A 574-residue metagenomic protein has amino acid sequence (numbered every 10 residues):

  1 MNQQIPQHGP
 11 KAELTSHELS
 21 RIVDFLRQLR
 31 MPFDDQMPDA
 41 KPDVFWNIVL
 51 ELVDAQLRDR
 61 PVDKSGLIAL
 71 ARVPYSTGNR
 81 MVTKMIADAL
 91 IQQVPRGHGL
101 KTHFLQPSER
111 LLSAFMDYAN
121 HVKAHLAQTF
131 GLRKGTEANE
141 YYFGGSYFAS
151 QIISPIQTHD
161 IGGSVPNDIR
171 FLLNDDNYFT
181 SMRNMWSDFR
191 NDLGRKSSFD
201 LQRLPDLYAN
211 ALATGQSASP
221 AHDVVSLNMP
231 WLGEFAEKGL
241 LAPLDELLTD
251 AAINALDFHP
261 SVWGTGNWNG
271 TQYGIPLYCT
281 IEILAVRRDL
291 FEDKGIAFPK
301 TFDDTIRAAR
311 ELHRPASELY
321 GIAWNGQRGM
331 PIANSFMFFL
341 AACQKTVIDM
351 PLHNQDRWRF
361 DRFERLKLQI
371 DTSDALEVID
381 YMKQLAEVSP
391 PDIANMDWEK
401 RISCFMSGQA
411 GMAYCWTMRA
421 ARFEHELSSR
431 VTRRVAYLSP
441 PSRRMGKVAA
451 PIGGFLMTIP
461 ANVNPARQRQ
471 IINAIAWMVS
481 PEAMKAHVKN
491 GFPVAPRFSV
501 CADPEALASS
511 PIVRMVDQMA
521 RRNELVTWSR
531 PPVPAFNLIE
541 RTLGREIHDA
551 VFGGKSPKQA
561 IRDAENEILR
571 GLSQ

Functional and structural regions predicted by a protein language model:
M1-D39: N-terminal leader segment of winged-helix/HTH proteins
R133-L232, Q559, E567-Q574: Conserved N-terminal structural module of periplasmic/extracytoplasmic solute-binding proteins
N139-A149, R522-Q574: Conserved C-terminal helix/tail region of periplasmic/extracytoplasmic solute-binding proteins
Q157, P230-E282, L438: Hinge/lid segment of periplasmic solute-binding proteins
N191-F258, D289-K300, C404, G411-M412 (+2 more regions): Extracytoplasmic "Venus flytrap"/periplasmic binding protein-like
D293, E387, H425-V494, L525-S529: Extracytoplasmic/periplasmic substrate-recognition and gating elements
A309, P351-I393: Glycine-centered hinge/linker elements that transmit conformational signals in sensory and ligand-binding systems
T432-R433, Y437-P440, K489-T542, D549: Long, aromatic- and glycine/proline-rich binding clefts that accommodate carbohydrate-like moieties
